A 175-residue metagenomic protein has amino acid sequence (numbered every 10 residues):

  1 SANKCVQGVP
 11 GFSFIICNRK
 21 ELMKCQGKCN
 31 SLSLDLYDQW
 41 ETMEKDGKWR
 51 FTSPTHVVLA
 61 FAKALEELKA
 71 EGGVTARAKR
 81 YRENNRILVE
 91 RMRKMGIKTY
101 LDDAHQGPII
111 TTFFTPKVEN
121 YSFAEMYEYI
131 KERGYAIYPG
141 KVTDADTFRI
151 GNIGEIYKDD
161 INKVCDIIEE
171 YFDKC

Functional and structural regions predicted by a protein language model:
S1: Conserved, well-structured core segments that form the ligand-binding/active-site neighborhood of functional domains
C5-E90: Active-site C-terminal subdomain of aminotransferase-like
C5-V9, D103-A104, K141-V142: Solvent-exposed alpha-helices and their adjacent loops that cap or buttress functional pockets in soluble metabolic
C17, F113-K117, N152: Short beta-strand-to-loop capping motifs
E67, I87, R91-M95, E125-Y135 (+1 more regions): Generic non-transmembrane alpha-helical segments
K98-Y129: Conserved PLP-binding catalytic core of the aspartate aminotransferase-like
R133-R149: Conserved PLP cofactor-binding pocket of PLP-dependent enzymes
D146-C175: PLP-dependent enzyme catalytic core of the Aspartate aminotransferase-like
